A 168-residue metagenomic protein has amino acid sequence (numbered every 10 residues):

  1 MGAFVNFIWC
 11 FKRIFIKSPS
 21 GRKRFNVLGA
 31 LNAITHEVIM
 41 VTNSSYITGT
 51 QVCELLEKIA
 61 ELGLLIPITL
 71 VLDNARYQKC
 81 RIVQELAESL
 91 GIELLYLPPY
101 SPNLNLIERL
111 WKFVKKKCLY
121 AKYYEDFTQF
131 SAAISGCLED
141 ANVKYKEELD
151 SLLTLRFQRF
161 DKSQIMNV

Functional and structural regions predicted by a protein language model:
M1-E57, T154-V168: Extended, low-complexity cationic-aromatic segments
M1-N6, I82-Q84, I107-R109: Short aromatic-enriched loop/helix-cap "lid" or pocket-rim segments at secondary-structure transitions that line
I8-F11, E88, K112-K115: Short, hinge-like loop/turn segments at secondary-structure boundaries
I14-S20, L90-L106, Y123: RNase H-like polynucleotidyl transferase catalytic core
G29-A30, H36, L56, D73 (+3 more regions): Generic structural signal for small/hydrophobic residues in well-ordered secondary structure, especially within
T50-L95: RNase H-like DDE/DDD metal-dependent nuclease/strand-transfer catalytic core used by mobile genetic elements
L72-N74, R81, L95-K117, T128-F130: RNase H-like two-metal-ion nuclease catalytic core shared by retroviral integrases and related mobile-element nucleases
E108-V168: C-terminal anion-handling pockets and recognition modules
